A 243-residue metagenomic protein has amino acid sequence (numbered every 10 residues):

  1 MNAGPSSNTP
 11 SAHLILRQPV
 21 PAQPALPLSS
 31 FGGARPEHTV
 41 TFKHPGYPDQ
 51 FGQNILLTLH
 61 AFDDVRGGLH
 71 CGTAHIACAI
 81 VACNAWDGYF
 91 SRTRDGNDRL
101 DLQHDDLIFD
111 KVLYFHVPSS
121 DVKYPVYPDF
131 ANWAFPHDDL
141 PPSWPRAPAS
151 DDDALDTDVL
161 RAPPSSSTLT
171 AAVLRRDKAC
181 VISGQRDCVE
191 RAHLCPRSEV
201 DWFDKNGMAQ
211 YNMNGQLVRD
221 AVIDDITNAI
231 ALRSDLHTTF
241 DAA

Functional and structural regions predicted by a protein language model:
M1-C188: Mixed-charge, low-complexity interaction segments
V181, A231-S234: Cys/His/Pro-rich metal-binding microdomains
G184-N228, T239-A243: Histidine-centered nuclease catalytic patch
